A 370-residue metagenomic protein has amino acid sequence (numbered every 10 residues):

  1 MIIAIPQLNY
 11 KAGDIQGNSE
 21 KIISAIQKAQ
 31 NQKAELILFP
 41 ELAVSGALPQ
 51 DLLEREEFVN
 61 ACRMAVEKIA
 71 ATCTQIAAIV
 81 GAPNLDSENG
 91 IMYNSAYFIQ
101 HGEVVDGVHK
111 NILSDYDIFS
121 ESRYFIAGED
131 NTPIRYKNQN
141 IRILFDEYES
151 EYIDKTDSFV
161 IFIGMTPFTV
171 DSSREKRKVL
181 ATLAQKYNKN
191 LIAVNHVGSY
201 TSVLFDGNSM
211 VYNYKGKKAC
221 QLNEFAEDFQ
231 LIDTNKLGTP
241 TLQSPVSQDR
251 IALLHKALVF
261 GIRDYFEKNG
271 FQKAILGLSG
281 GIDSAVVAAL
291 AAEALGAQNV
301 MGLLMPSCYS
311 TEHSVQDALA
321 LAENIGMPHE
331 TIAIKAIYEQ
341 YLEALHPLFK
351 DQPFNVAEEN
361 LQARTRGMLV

Functional and structural regions predicted by a protein language model:
M1-G277, L290-A297, L304, N324 (+1 more regions): Enzyme catalytic cores with a strong preference for nitrogen-chemistry domains
G17, R250, A357, L361-T365: A generic structural signal for residues located within well-ordered alpha-helices of large catalytic or ligand-binding
E41, S279-D283, R366: Acidic active-site catalytic centers that drive phospho-/nucleotidyl reactions and related ester hydrolyses
I112, A226-D233, N299-L304, E312-N355 (+1 more regions): A conserved beta-strand->alpha-helix junction
R177, R364-G367: Conserved glycosyltransferase catalytic-site signature
F271-S284, I337-Y338: A glycine-rich phosphate-binding loop feature that marks nucleotide/adenosyl-phosphate handling sites
S284-V287, T311-E312: Short glycine/serine/threonine-rich phosphate/pyrophosphate-binding segments that cradle anionic phosphate groups
